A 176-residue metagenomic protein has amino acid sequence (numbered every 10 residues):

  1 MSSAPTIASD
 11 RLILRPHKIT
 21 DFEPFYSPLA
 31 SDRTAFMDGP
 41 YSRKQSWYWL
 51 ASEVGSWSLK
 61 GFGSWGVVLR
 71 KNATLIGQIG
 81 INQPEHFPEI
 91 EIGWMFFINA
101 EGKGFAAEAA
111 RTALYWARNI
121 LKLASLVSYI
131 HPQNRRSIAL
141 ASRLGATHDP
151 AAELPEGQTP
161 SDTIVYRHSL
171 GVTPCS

Functional and structural regions predicted by a protein language model:
M1-F36, A51, G55, S64-S176: Acyl-donor (CoA/ACP) binding surface of acyl/acetyltransferases
S42-G61: Active-site rim helix/loop that mediates acceptor-substrate recognition in acyltransferases
